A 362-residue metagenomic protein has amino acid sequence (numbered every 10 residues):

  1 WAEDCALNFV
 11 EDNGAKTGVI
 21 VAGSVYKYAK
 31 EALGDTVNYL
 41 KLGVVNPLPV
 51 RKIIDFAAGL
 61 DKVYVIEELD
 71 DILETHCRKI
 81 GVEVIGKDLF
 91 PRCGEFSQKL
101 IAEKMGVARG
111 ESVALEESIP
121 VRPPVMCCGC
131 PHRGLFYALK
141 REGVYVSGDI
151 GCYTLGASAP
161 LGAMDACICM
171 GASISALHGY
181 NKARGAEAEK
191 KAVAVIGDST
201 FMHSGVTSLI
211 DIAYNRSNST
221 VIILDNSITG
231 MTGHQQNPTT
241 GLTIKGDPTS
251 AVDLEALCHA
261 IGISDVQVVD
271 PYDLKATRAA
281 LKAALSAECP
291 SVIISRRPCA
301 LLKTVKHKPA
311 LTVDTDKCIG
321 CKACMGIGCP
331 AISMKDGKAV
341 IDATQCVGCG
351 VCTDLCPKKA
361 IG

Functional and structural regions predicted by a protein language model:
W1-G14, L89-R141, R278-L285, P298-A323 (+2 more regions): Flexible inter-domain linker/hinge segments
A15-G34, L135-A138, V144-G151: Redox- and metal-dependent alpha/beta enzyme cores, enriched for Fe-S-associated oxidoreductases and cofactor-handling
K30-L40, A256-G262: Short helix-loop-beta junction
N38-S112, P309: Terminal amphipathic helices with adjacent charged low-complexity linkers/tails
N46-P47, D71-I72, P91-G94, Y153-L155 (+3 more regions): Short gly/pro/ser/thr-enriched loop/turn and capping motifs at secondary-structure boundaries
A114-L177, A183-A186: Active-site diphosphate/adenylate-binding microenvironment
A157-I294, T304-V305: Thiamine diphosphate
I319-V340, V351-G362: Iron-sulfur cluster-binding cysteine motifs and their immediate structural context in ferredoxin-like electron-transfer
